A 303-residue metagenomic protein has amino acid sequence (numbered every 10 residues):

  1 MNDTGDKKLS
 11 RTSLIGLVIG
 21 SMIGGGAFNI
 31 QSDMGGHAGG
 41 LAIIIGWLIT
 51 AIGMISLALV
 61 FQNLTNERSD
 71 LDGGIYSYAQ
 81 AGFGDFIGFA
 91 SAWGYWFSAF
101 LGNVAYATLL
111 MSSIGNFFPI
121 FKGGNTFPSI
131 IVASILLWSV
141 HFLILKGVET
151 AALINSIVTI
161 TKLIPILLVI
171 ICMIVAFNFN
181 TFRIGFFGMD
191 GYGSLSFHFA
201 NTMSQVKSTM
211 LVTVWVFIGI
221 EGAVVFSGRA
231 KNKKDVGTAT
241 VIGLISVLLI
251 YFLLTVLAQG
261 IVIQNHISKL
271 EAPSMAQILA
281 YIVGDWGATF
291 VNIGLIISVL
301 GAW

Functional and structural regions predicted by a protein language model:
D6-R11, I19, I30-S129, G243-L253: Extracellular loop-to-transmembrane helix junctions
K7-V18, I44, G84-F97, V132-L136 (+2 more regions): Select transmembrane alpha-helical segments in multipass membrane proteins
S32-M34, T65, Y76-A81, F142 (+3 more regions): Helix-loop junctions at the membrane interface of multi-pass solute transporters
H37, A107-L136, H141, N178-V206: Inter-helical loop and helix-membrane interface segments of multi-pass membrane transporters/permeases
A42, G46, I157-T161, F226-Q259: Junctions where cytoplasmic loops transition into the N-terminal start of transmembrane alpha-helices in multi-pass
Y76-A79, N116-F121, S196, V241-W303: TM-loop-TM module centered on a large, flexible mid-protein loop between adjacent transmembrane helices in multi-pass
G94-L109, F217, G222-A230, A288-W303: Membrane-helix boundary/coupling elements in multi-pass transport proteins
I114, P128-F187, I218, T240-L244: Membrane-interface loop-to-helix entry segments
